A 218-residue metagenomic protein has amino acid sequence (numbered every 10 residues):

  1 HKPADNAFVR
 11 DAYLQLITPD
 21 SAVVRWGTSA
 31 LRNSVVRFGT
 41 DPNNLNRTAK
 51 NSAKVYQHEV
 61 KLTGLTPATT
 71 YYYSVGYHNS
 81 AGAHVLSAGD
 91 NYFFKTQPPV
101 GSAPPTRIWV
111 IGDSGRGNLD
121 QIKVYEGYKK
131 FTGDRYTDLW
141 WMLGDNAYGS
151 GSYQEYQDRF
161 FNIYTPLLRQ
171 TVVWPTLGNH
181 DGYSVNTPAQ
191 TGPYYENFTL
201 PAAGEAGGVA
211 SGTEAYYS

Functional and structural regions predicted by a protein language model:
H1-V110, G115, I122, E126-R135: Acidic, histidine-bearing metal-coordination/catalytic regions of metal-dependent phosphoesterases
A30-L31, S114-G117, N146-S150, N179-S184: Solvent-exposed loop/turn segments at secondary-structure junctions within structured extracellular/periplasmic domains
H58, T132-G149, T171: Active-site metal-binding motif and surrounding structural segment of the metallo-beta-lactamase
V75-K95, Q154-S218: Extended active-site neighborhood of metal-dependent phosphoesterases/phosphodiesterases
W109-G112, L139-D145, V172-N179: Active-site neighborhood of phospho(di)ester-bond hydrolases with catalytic His/Asp-centered motifs
G117-Q121, Y153, Q157: Solvent-exposed, acidic/flexible segments
L119-K123, G208-S211: Short secondary-structure boundary/capping elements
